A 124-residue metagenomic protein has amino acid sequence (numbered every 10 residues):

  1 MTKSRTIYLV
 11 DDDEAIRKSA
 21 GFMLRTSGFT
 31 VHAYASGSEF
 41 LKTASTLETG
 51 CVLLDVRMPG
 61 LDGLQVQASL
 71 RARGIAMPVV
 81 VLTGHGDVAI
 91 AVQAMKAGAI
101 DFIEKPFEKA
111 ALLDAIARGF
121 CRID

Functional and structural regions predicted by a protein language model:
R5, D13-H32: Two-component/phosphorelay signaling modules centered on CheY-like receiver
A35-S36, L61-Q65: Acidic catalytic/metal-coordinating carboxylates
L47-L53: Active-site beta3 strand of CheY-like receiver
M58: Receiver (REC) domain active-site loop signature in two-component systems and cognate sites in sensor histidine kinases
D87-A89, I103, F107-A117: C-terminal output helix
A117-D124: The C-terminal output helix
